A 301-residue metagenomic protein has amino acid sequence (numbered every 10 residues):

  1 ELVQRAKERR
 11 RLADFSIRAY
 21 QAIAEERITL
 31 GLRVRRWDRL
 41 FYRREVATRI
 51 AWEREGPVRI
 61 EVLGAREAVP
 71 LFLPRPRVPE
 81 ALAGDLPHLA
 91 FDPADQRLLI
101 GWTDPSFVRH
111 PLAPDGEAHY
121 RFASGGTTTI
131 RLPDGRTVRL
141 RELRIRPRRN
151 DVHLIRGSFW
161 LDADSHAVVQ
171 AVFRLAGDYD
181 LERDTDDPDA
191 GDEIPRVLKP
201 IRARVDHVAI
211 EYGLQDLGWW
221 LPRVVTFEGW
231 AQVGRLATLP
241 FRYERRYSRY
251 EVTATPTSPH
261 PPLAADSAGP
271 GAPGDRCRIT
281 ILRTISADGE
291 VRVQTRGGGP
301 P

Functional and structural regions predicted by a protein language model:
E1-R156, A167, L175-D192, I201-D206 (+2 more regions): Structured extracytoplasmic
D162-A163, H207-D216: Extended lipid/amphipathic-ligand handling interfaces
R196-P200, E211: Beta-strand-rich interaction surfaces with strong enrichment in secreted/lumenal proteins
